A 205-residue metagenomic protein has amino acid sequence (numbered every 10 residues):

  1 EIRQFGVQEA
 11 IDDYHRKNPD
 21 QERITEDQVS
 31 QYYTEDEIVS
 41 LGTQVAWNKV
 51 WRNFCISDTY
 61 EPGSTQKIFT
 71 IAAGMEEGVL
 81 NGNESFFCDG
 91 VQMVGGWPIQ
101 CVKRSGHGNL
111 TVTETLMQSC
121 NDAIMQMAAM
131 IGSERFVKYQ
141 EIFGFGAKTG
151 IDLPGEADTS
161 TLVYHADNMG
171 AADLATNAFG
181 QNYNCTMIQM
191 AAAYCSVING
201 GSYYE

Functional and structural regions predicted by a protein language model:
E1-S64, F69-E205: Beta-lactam-recognizing serine transpeptidase/beta-lactamase-like catalytic domain environment
